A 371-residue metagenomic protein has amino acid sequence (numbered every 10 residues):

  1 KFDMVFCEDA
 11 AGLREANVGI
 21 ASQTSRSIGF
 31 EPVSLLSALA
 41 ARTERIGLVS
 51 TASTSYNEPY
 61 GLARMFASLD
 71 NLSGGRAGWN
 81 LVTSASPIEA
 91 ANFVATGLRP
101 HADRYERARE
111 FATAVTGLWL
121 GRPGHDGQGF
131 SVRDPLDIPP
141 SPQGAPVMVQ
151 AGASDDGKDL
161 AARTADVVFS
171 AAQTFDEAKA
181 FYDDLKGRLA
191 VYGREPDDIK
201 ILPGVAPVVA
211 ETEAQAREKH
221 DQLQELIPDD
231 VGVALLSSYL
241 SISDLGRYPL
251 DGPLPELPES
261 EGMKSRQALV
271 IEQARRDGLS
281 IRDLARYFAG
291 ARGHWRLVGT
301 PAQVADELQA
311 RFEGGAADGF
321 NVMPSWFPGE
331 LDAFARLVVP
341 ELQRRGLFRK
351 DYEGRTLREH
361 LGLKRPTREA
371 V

Functional and structural regions predicted by a protein language model:
F2-V371: N-terminal glycine-rich cofactor-binding segment that shapes the pocket for flavin-like pterin cofactors
